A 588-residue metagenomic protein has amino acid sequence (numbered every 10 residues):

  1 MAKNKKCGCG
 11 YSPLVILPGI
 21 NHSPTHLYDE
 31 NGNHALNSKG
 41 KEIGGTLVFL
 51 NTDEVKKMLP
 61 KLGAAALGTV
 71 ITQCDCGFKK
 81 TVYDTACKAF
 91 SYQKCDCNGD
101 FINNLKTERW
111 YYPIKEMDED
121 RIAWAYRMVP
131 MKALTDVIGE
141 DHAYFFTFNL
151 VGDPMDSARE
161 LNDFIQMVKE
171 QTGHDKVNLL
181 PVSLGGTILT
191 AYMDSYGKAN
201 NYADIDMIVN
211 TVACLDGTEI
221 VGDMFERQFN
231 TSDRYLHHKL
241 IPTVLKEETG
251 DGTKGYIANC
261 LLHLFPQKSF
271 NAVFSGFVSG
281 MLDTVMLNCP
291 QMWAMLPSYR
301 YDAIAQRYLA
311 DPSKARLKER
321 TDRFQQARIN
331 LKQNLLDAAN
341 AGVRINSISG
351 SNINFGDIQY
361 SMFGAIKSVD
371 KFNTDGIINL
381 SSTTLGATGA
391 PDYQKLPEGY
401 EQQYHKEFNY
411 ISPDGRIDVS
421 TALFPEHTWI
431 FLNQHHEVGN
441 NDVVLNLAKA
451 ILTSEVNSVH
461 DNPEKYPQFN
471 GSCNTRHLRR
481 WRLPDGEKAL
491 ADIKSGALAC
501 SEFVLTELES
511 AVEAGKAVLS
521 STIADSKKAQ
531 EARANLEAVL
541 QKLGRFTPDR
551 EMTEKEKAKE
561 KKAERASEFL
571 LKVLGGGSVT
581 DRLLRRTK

Functional and structural regions predicted by a protein language model:
M1-P18, T25, D29-G32, C74 (+3 more regions): Gram-positive cell-envelope targeting signals
A2-L180, G186-P242, N354, S361-L478: N-terminal non-catalytic accessory region
D75, K79, R127, G250 (+13 more regions): Intrinsic-disorder-associated interaction segments
Y83, T253-A258, F270, Y301 (+6 more regions): Short amphipathic alpha-helical segments that mediate assembly, nucleic-acid/protein binding, or membrane association
D141-F148, G152-M155, V278-M362, P391-K395: Alpha/beta-hydrolase fold catalytic core
M167-Q171, K198, N340, S495-A499 (+1 more regions): Secondary-structure boundary motif
S232-A315: Alpha/beta-hydrolase-fold enzymes
L478-E560: Beta-rich interaction/scaffold domains
